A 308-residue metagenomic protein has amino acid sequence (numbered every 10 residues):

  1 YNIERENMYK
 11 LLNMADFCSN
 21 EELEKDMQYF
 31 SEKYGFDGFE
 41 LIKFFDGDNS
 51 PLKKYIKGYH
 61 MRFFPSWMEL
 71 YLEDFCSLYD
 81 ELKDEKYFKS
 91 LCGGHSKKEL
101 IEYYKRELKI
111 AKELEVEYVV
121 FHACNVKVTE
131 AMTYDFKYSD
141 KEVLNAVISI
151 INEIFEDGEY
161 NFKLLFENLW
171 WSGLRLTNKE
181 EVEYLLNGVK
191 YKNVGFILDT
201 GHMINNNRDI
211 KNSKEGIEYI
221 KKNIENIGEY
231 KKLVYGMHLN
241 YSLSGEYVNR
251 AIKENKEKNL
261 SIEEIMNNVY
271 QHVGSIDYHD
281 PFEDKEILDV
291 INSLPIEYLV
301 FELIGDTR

Functional and structural regions predicted by a protein language model:
Y1-R106, K112: N-terminal pre-domain/capping segments
N7-A15, D37-L41, Y55-M61, V119-F121 (+4 more regions): Hydrophobic faces of well-ordered beta-strands that scaffold small-molecule active sites in alpha/beta enzyme cores
Y9-K10, Y29, I101, K105-R106 (+4 more regions): Histidine-acidic metal/acid-base catalytic patches
F17-L23, F36-L52, F64-E69, K98 (+6 more regions): Acidic-and-aromatic substrate-binding clefts and catalytic sites of carbohydrate-active enzymes
E21, L70-E73, A131-Y138, R208-G216 (+1 more regions): Short, flexible/disordered intra-domain loops and linkers
F30, Y34, L41, M132-L144 (+4 more regions): Residues lining hydrophobic/aromatic ligand-binding pockets adjacent to catalytic sites
Y55-C76, C124, L239-K256: Short, solvent-exposed beta-strand-terminating loops
G93-G195: Active-site acidic/histidine proton-transfer and metal-coordination neighborhood in alpha/beta enzyme cores
